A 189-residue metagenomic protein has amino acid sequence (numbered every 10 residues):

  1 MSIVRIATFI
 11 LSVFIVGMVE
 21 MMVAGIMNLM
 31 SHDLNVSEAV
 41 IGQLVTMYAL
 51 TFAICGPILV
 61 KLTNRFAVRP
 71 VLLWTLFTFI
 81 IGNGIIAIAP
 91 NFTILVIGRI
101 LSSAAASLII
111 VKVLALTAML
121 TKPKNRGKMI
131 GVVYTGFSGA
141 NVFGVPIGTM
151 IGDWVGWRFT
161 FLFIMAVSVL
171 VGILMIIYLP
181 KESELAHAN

Functional and structural regions predicted by a protein language model:
R5-E38, G56-L59: Extracytoplasmic
G17, M21, S103-V111, V142: Small-residue-rich segments within alpha-helical transmembrane domains of MFS-like 12-TM solute carriers
M21, A49-P57, N141-V142: Residue-level signature of mid-helix packing/kink "hotspots" within the transmembrane helices of 12-pass Major
I54-T93: Conserved MFS/SLC helix-loop-helix module at the cytosolic interface between two early adjacent transmembrane helices
G82-A87, S102, A118, M175: MFS-fold secondary transporters
I94, V132-I177: Helix-loop-helix hairpin linking two adjacent transmembrane segments in secondary transporters
G98-G136: Cytoplasmic helix-loop-helix junction between adjacent transmembrane helices in 12-TM secondary transporters
I177-N189: Flexible cytoplasmic inter-helical loops of multi-pass small-molecule transporters
